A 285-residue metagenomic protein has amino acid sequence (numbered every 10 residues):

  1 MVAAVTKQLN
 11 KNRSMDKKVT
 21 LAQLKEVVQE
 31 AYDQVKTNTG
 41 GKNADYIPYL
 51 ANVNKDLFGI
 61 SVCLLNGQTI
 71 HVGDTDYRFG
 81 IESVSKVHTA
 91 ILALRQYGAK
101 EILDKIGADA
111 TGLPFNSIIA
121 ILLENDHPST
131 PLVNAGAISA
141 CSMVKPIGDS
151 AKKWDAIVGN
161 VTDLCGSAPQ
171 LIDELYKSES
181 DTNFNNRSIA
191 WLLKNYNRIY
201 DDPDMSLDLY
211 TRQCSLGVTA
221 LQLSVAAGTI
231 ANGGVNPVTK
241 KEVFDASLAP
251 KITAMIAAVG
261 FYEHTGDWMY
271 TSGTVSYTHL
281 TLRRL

Functional and structural regions predicted by a protein language model:
M1-T6: Compositionally biased low-complexity segments, especially N-terminal hydrophobic helices that form the hydrophobic
L9-Q34, N38-G40, A93-Q213: Active-site-adjacent helix/loop patches that line small-molecule binding or acyl-intermediate pockets
K36-V72: A short, well-structured edge-of-sheet supersecondary motif
K55-S61, S188-A190, L280: Short glycine-rich loop/turn motifs
N66-G67, G80-L103, A226: Active-site SXXK
V87, G217-V235, L280: Active-site-proximal alpha-helical segments within enzyme catalytic domains
G234-M255: Conserved active-site-proximal loop/helix segments of enzymes involved in bacterial cell-wall and related
T278-R284: Conserved small/polar residues in nucleotide/adenosyl-binding loops
